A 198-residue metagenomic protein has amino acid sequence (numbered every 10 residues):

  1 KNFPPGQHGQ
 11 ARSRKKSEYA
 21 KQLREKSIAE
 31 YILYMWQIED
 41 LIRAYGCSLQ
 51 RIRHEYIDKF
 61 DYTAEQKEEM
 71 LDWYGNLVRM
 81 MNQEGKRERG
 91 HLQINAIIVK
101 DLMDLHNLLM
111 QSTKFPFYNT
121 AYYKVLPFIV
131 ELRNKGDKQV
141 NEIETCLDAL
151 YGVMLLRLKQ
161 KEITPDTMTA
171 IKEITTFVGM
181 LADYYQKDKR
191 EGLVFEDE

Functional and structural regions predicted by a protein language model:
E18-R89: N-terminal interaction modules that seed assembly of large macromolecular complexes
Q37, A44, E69-D72, N76 (+5 more regions): Charged, amphipathic alpha-helical oligomerization/scaffolding segments
H54-E55, A96, Y123, M168: Short, charged, amphipathic alpha-helical segments
Q83-L108, K189-E198: Charged low-complexity stretches with an acidic bias
L92-Y151: A charged, amphipathic interaction segment
V130-E198: Glycine-rich, aromatic-bearing surface loops/beta-hairpins
